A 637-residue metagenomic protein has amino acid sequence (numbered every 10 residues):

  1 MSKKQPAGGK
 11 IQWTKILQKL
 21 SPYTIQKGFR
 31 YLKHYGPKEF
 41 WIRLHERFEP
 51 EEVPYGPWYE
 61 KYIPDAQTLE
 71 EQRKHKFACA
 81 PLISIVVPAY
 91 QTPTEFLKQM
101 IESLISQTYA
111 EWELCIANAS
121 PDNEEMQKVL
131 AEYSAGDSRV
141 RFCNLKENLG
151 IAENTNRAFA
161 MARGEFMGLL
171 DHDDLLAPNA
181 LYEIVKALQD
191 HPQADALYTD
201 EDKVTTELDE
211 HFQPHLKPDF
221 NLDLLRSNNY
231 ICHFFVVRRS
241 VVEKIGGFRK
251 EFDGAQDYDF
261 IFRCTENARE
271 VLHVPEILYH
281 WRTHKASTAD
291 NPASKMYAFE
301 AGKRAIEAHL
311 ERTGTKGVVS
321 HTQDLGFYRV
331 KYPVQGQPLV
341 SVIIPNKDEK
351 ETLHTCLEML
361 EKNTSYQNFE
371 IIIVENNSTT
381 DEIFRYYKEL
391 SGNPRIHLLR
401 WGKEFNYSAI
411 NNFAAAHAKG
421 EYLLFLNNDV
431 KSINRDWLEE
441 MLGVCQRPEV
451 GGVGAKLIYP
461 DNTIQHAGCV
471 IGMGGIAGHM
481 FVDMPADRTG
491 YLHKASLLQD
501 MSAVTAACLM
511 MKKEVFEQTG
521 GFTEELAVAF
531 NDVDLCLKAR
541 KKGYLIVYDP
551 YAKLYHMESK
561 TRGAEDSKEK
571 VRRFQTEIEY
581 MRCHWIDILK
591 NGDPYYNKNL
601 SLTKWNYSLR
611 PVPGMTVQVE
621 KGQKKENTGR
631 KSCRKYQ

Functional and structural regions predicted by a protein language model:
G8-I11, A289-K303, S320-F327, D461 (+2 more regions): Active-site-adjacent helix/loop segment of glycosyltransferases that harbors family-specific signature motifs
K33-I105, E307-K362: N-proximal low-complexity "stem/linker" segments adjacent to membrane-targeting elements
I105-E147, E361-K403: Acidic donor-binding segment of Leloir-type glycosyltransferases
L145-A162, E183, W401-A418: Glycine-rich, basic loop-to-helix element that forms the pyrophosphate-binding segment of sugar-nucleotide handling
A152, A160, E210-S240, S408-I410 (+3 more regions): A recurrent flexible, glycine/aromatic-enriched loop bordering the glycosyltransferase active site that acts as
M167, L423: Short aromatic/hydrophobic "clamp" motif used to bind/position activated sugar donors
N179-F212, H284, V430-I476: Conserved donor NDP-sugar-binding/catalytic core segment of glycosyltransferases
V241, E251-I277, I306, W437-M441 (+2 more regions): A short, conserved alpha-helix in the catalytic core of glycosyltransferases
